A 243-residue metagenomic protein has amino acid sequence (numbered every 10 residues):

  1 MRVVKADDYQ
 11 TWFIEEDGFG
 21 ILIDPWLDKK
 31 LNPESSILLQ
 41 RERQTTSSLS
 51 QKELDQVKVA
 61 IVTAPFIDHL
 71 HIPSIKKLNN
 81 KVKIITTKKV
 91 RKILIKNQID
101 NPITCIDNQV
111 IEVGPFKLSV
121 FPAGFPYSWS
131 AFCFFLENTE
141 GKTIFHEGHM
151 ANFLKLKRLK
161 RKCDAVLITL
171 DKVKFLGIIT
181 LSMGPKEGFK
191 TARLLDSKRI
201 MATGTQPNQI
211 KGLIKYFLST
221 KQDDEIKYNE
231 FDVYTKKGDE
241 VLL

Functional and structural regions predicted by a protein language model:
R2, L78-I84, K142-I144: Short active-site oxyanion
A6-D17, E112-A165, M183-E187: Catalytic core of the metallo-beta-lactamase
D8-Q10, D28-K30, P65-L70, R91-L94 (+5 more regions): Active-site environment of divalent metal-dependent phosphoester hydrolases
F19-I61, P73-S74, A151-R161: Pre-active-site segment of Zn-dependent metallo-hydrolases
L22-D24, V57-L70, I85-K88, I144-M150 (+3 more regions): Active-site neighborhood of phospho(di)ester-bond hydrolases with catalytic His/Asp-centered motifs
T45-I111: Active-site HxH/HxHxD metal-binding segment of metal-dependent hydrolases
T86-G141, N229-L243: Metallo-beta-lactamase
K89, L154-L243: Cap/insert and terminal regions of metallo-dependent hydrolase folds
